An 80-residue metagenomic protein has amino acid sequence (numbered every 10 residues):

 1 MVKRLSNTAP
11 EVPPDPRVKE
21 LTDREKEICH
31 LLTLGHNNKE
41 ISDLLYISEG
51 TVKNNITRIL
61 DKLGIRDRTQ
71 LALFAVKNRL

Functional and structural regions predicted by a protein language model:
V2-L31: Regulatory hinge/linker segments at domain boundaries that couple sensory/effector modules to output domains
A9, A72-V76: A sequence-composition feature that detects small, non-aromatic residues
L21, C29-L34, L45, F74: Short alpha-helical segment immediately N-terminal to, or the first helix within, an HTH/HTH-like DNA-binding domain
G35-Q70: Recognition helix of helix-turn-helix DNA-binding domains
R79-L80: Short C-terminal tail/terminal secondary-structure segment of NAD(P)H-dependent dehydrogenase/reductase domains
